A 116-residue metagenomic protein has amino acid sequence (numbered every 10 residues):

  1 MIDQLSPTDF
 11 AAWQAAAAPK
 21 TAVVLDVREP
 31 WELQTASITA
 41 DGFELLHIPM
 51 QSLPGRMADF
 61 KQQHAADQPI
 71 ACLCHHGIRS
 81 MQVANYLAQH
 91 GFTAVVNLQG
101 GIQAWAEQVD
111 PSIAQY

Functional and structural regions predicted by a protein language model:
M1-V23, V27-I70, I78-Y116: Rhodanese-like catalytic fold shared by cysteine-dependent sulfurtransferases and DSP/PTP-type phosphatases
C74: Short cysteine clusters
